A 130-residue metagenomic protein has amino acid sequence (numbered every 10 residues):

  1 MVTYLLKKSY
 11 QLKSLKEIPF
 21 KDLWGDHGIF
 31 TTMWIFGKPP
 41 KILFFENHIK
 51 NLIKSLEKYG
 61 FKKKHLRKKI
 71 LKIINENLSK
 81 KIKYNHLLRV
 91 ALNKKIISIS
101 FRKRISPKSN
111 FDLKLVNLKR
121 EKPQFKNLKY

Functional and structural regions predicted by a protein language model:
M1-E76, N93-Y130: Helix-start/capping segments and mature chain N-termini
E76-I82: Phosphate/pyrophosphate-binding loops at sites that engage ATP/ADP/AMP, CoA/4′-phosphopantetheine, polyphosphate
N85-V90: A short glycine-rich, hydrophobically flanked beta-strand micro-motif that places a catalytic Asp/Glu for divalent metal
